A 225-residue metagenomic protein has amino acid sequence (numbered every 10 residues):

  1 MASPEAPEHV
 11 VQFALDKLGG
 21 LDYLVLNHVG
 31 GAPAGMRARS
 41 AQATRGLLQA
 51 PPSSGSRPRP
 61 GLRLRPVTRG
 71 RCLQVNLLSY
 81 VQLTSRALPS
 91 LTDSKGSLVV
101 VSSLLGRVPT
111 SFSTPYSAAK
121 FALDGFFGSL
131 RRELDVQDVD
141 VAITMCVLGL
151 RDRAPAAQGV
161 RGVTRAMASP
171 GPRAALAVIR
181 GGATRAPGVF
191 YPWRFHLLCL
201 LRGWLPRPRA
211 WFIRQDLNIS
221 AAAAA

Functional and structural regions predicted by a protein language model:
M1-E5: Rossmann-fold cofactor-recognition segment
H9-D16, A34-A38, Q42-L47, R59-R63 (+1 more regions): Active-site Tyr-X3-Lys motif and surrounding loop/helix of classical short-chain dehydrogenase/reductase
N27-A32, P51-R57: Conserved NAD(P)H cofactor-binding loop of Rossmann-fold oxidoreductase domains
G61, V108-P115: Active-site loop immediately N-terminal to the catalytic Tyr-X3-Lys motif of short-chain dehydrogenase/reductase
T84, A119: Active-site helix of classical SDR
S103: Residue(s) in the substrate-gating loop at a strand-loop-helix junction that position the organic substrate next
R132-W193: SDR active-site lid
